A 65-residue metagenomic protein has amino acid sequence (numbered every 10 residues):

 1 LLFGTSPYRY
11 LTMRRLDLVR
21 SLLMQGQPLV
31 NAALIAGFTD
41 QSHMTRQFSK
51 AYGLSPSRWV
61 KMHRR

Functional and structural regions predicted by a protein language model:
L1-T39, K61-R65: Terminal helix-turn-helix DNA-binding modules in bacterial transcription factors
S42: Key DNA-contact positions within bacterial/archaeal DNA-binding proteins
R46-R65: …primarily DNA-binding HTH/wHTH and HhH modules…
